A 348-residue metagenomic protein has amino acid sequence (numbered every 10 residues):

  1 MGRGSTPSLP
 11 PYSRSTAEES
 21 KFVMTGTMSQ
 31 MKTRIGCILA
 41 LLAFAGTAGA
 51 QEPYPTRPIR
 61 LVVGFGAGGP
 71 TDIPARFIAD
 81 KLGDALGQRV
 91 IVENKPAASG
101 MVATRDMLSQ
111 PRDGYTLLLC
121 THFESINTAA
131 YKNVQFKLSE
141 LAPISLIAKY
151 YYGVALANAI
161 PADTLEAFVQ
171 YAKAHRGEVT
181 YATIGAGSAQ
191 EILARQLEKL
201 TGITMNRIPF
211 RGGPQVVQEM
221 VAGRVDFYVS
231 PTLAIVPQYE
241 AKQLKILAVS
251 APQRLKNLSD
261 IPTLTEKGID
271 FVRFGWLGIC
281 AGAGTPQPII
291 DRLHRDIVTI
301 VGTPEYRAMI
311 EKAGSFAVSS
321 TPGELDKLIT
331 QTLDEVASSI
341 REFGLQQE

Functional and structural regions predicted by a protein language model:
P7-P10, A17-E19, V23: Short amphipathic, helix-prone segments within low-complexity/disordered or flexible regions
M24-C37: Bacterial N-terminal signal peptides that target proteins for export
A45-T47: N-terminal signal peptide c-region/cleavage motif recognized by signal peptidases
A50-E140, E178, K199-F227, Q238 (+2 more regions): N-terminal (or domain-start) structured segment
T56-P58, L200-I203, Q287-E348: An extracytoplasmic/periplasmic, membrane-proximal ligand-sensing/linker region
S109-Y115, A129-Q215, L264-I269, W276-M309: Hinge/capping helix and adjacent helix->loop/strand transition within the periplasmic-binding protein
L119-E124, G212-G213, S230-I235, S250-P252 (+2 more regions): Beta->alpha turn/N-cap motifs
K137-I147, A182, T204-I208, D226-F227 (+2 more regions): Short beta-strand->loop
